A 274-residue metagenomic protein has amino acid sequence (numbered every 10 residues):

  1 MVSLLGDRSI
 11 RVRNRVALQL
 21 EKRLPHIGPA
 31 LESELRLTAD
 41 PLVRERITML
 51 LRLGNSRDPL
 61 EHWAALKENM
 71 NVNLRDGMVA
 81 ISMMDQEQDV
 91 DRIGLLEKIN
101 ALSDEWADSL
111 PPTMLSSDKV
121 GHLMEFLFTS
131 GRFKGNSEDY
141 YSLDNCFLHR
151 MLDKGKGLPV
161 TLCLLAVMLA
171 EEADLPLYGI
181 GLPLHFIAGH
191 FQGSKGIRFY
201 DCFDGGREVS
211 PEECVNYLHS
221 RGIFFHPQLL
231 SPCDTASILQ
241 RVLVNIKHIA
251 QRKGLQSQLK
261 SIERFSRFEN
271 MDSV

Functional and structural regions predicted by a protein language model:
M1-V274: A structural boundary/capping signal
